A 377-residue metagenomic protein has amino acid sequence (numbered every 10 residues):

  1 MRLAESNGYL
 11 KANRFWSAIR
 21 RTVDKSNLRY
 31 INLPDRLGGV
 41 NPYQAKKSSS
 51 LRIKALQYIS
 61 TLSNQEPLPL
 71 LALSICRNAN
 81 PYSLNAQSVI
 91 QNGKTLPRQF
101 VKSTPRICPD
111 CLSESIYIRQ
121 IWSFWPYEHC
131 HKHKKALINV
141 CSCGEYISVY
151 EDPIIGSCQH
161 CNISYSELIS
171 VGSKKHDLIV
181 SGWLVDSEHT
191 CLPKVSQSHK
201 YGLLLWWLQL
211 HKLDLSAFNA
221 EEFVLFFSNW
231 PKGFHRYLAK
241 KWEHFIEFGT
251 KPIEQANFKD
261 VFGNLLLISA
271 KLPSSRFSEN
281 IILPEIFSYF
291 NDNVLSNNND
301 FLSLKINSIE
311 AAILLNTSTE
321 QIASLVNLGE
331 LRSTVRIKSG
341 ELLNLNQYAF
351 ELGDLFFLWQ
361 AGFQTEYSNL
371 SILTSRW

Functional and structural regions predicted by a protein language model:
M1-W377: Basic, alpha-helical nucleic-acid-binding regions used in initiation and control of genome expression
